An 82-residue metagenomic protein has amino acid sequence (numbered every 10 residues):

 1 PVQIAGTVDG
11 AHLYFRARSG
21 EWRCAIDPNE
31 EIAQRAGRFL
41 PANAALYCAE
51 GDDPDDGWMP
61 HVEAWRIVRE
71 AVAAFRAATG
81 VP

Functional and structural regions predicted by a protein language model:
P1-P82: Cysteine-centric segments in proteins
